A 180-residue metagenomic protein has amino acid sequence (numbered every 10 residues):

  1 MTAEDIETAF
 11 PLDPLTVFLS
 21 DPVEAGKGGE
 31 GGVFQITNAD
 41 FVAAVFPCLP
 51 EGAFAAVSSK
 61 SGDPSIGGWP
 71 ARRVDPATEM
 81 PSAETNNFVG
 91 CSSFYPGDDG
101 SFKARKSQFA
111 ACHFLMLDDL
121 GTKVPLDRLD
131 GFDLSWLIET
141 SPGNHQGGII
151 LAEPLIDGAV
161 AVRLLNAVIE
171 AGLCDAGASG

Functional and structural regions predicted by a protein language model:
M1-F114: DNA replication initiation on ssDNA origins
L12, E51, L134, L173-C174: Short aromatic/hydrophobic-glycine micro-motifs
A56, G147-I149: Structural beta-sheet core signal
K60, S92, D118-L120, T140 (+1 more regions): Structured loops at beta-to-helix junctions and adjacent beta-edge loops in soluble globular domains
I66-R72, L126-W136: Surface-exposed flexible segments
D99-F132, L151-G180: DNA replication initiation modules
I138-Q146: Short, conserved phosphate-binding/catalytic loop or strand-edge motifs used in phosphoryl-/nucleotidyl-transfer
